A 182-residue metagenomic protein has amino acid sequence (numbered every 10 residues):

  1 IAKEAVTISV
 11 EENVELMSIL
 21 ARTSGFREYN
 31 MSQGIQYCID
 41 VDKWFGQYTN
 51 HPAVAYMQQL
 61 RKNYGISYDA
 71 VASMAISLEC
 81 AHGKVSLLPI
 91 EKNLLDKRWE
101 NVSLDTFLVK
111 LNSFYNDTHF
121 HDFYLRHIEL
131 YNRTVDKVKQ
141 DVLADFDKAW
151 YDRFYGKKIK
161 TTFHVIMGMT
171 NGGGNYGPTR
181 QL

Functional and structural regions predicted by a protein language model:
I1-E4, M17, T23, K92 (+1 more regions): Acidic/histidine-rich, surface-exposed loop or edge segments in extracytoplasmic proteins
I1-L88: N-terminal mature-domain "stem" immediately C-terminal to a signal peptide or N-terminal signal-anchor/transmembrane
V85-E100, H127: N-terminal pre-domains immediately preceding structured catalytic cores
F123, H127-Q181: Auxiliary, metal-adjacent structural segments of Zn-dependent hydrolase domains
